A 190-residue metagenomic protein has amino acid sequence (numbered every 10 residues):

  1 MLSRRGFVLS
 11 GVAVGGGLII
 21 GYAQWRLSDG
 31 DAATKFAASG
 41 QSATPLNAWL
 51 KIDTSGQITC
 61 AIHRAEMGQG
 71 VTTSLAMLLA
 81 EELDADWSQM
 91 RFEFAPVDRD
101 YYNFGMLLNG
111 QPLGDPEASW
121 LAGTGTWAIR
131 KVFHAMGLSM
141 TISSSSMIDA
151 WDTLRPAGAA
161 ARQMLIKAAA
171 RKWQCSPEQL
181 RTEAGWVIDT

Functional and structural regions predicted by a protein language model:
M1, G21-Q57, T182: C-terminal segment of N-terminal export signals and the immediately downstream linker at the start of the mature
M1-V14: N-terminal secretory signal peptides and thylakoid transit peptides that target proteins across membranes
G16, G158-Q163, K167-T190: N-terminal amphipathic, basic-rich helices that act as targeting or association modules
W49-K51, E82, K172, E178-Q179: Short, surface-exposed charged micro-motifs
I58-P96, G105-M106, G110-E117, S145-W173: Alpha-helical support elements that line or immediately flank enzyme active sites and cofactor-binding pockets
P96-D100, E183-W186: Short, conserved phosphate-binding/catalytic loop or strand-edge motifs used in phosphoryl-/nucleotidyl-transfer
Y102-L138: Charged, glycine/proline-rich intrinsically disordered loops and linkers
G137-S146: A short small-residue
